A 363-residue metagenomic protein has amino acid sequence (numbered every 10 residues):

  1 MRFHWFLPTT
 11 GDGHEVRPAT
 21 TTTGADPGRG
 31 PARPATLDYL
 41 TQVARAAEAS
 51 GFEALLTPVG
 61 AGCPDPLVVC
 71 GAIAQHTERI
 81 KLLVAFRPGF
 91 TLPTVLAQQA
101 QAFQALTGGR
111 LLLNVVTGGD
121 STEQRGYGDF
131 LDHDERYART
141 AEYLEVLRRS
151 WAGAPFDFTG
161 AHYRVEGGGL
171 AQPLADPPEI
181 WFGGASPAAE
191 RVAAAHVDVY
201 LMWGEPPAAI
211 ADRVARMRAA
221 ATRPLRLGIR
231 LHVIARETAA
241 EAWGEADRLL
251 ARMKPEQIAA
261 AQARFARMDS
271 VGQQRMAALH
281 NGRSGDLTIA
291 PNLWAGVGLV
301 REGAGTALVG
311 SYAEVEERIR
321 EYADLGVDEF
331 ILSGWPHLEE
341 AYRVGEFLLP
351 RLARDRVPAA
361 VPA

Functional and structural regions predicted by a protein language model:
M1-R79, D176-P178: N-terminal beta1-alpha1-beta2 module of alpha/beta enzyme domains
F3-L7, A54-T57, K81-F86, L111-V115 (+4 more regions): Hydrophobic faces of well-ordered beta-strands that scaffold small-molecule active sites in alpha/beta enzyme cores
W5-R17, G24-G28, Y127, H133-L174 (+2 more regions): An alpha-helical appendage that flanks or caps ligand/catalytic pockets
G30-A46, L96, F182-V192, L308-Y322: Short, acidic/polar
A47, G51, I73, F103 (+7 more regions): Conserved, mostly hydrophobic/aromatic
T57-P66, G89-T94, E205-A211, A235 (+2 more regions): Acidic-and-aromatic substrate-binding clefts and catalytic sites of carbohydrate-active enzymes
H76-R79, T107, A194-L201, G326-E329: Glycine-enriched alpha-helix->loop->beta-strand junction motifs that scaffold or abut catalytic
F90-A105: Glycine-rich anion/phosphate-binding loops
